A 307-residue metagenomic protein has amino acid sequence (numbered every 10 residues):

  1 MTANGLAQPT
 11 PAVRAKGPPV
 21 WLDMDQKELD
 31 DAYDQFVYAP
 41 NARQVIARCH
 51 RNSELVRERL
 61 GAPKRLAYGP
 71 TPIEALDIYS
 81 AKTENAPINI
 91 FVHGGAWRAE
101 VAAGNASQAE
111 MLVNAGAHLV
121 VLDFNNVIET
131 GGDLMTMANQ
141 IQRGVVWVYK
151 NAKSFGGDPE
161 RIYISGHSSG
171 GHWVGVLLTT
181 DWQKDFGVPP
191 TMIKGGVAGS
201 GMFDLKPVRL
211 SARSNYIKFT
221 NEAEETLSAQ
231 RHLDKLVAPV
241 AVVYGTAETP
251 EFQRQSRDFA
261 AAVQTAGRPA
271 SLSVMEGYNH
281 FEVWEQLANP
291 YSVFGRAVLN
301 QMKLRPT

Functional and structural regions predicted by a protein language model:
T2-T307: Alpha/beta-hydrolase superfamily serine-hydrolase fold, recognizing
